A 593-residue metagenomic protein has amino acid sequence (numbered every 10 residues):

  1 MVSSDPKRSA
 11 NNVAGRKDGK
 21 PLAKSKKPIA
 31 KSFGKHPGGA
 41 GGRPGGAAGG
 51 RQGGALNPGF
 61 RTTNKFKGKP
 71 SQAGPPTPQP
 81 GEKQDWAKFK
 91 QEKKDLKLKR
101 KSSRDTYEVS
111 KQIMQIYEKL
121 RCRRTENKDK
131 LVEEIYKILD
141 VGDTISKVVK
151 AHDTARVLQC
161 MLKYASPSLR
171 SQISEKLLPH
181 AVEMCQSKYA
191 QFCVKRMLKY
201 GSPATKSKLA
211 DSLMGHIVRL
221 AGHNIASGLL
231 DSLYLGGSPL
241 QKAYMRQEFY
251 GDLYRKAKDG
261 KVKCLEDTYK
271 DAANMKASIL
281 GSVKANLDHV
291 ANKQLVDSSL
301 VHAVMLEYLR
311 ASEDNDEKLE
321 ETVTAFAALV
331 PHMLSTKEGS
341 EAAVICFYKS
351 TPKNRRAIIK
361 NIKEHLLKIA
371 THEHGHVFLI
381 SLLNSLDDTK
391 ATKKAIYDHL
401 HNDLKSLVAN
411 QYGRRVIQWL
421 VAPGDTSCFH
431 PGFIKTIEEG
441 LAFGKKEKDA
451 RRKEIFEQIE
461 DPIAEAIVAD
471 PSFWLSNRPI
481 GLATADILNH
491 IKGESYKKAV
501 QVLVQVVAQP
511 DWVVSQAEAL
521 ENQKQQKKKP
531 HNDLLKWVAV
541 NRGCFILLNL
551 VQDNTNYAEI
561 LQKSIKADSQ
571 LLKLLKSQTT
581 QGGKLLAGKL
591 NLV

Functional and structural regions predicted by a protein language model:
V2-V593: Eukaryotic gene-expression regulator signature that favors modular helical reader/repeat domains and their
